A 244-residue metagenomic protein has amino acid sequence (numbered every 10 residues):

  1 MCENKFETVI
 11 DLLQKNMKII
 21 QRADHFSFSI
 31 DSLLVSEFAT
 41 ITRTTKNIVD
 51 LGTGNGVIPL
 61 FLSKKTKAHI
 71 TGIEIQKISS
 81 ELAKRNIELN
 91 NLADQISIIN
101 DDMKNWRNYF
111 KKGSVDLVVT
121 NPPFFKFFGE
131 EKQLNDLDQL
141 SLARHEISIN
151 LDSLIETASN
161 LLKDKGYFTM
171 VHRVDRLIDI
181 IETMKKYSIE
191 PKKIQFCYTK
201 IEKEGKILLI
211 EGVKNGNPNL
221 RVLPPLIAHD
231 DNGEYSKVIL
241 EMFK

Functional and structural regions predicted by a protein language model:
C2-T42: Class I SAM-dependent transferase core
L13, L92, K185-S188: Short, structurally constrained coil/turn elements that cap an alpha-helix or connect an alpha-helix to the following
I20, S97-I99, K192-Q195: General small-molecule cofactor/ligand-binding pocket signal
E37-E131, E156: Conserved SAM/SAH cofactor-binding pocket of Class I
P123-S153: Mobile active-site "lid"/loop adjacent to the S-adenosyl-L-methionine
I147-G205: Conserved Class I SAM-dependent methyltransferase catalytic core
E204-K244: SAM/dcSAM-binding transferase cores
